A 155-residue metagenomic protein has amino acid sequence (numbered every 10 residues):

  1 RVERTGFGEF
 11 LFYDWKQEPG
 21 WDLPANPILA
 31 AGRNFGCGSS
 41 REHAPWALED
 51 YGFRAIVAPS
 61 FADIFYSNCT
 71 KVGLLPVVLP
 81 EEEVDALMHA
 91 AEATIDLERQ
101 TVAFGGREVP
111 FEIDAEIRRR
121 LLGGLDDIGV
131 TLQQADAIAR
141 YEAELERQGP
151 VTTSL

Functional and structural regions predicted by a protein language model:
R1-E92, L97: Feature captures the catalytic cores and cofactor-binding loops of soluble hydro-lyases/lyases that act on carboxylate
G73-S154: Acidic, glycine-rich flexible loop/linker segments
